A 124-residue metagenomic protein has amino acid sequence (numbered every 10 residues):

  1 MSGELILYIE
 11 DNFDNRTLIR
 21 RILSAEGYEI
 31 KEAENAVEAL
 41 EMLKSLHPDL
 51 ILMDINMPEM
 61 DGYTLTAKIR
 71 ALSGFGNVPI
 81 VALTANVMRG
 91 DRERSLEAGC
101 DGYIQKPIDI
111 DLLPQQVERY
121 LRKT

Functional and structural regions predicted by a protein language model:
E10: Conserved acidic carboxylate
F13-K31: Two-component/phosphorelay signaling modules centered on CheY-like receiver
T17, I108-V117: C-terminal output helix
A33-V37: Conserved Asp/Asn-Gly motif in the active-site loop of CheY-like receiver
L46-L52: Active-site beta3 strand of CheY-like receiver
D54, T84: Active-site residues of response regulator receiver
M57: Receiver (REC) domain active-site loop signature in two-component systems and cognate sites in sensor histidine kinases
